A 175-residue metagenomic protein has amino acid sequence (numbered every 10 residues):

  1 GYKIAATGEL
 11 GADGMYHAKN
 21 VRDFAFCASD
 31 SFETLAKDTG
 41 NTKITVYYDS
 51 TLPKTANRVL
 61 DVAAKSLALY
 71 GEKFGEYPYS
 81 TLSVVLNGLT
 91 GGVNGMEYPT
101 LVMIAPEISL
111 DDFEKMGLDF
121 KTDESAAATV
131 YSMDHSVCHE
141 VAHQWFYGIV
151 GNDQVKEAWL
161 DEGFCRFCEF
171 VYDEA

Functional and structural regions predicted by a protein language model:
G1-C138, F167: Hydrophobic helix-coil surface modules that form long, contiguous segments used for peptide/substrate interaction
A56-L60, Q154-E162: Active-site metal-coordination segments of metallo-dependent hydrolases
T81-V85, K156-E157, A175: Short, glycine/acidic-rich hinge or "gate" loops at secondary-structure transitions that mediate conformational
H139-E140, E162: Acidic active-site catalytic centers that drive phospho-/nucleotidyl reactions and related ester hydrolyses
V141-A158, V171: Catalytic Zn2+-binding segment of zinc metalloproteases
E162-A175: Acidic/His/Gly-enriched intrinsically disordered linker/tail segments that often contain short helix/coil "MoRF-like"
